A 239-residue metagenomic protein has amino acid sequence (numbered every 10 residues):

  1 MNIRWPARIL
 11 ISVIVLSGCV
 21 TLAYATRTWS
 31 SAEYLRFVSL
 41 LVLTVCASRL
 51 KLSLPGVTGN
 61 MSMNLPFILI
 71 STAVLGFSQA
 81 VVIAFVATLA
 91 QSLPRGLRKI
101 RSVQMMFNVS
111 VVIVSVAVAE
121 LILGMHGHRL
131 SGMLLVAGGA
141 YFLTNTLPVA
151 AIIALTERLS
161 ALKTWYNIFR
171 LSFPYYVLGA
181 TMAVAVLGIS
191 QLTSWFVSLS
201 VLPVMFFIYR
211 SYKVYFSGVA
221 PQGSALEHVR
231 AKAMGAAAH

Functional and structural regions predicted by a protein language model:
M1-N60, I68-N167, L171-Y212: Short helix-perturbing small/polar motifs within transmembrane alpha-helices
L159-W165, Y215-H239: Membrane-proximal helical linkers
